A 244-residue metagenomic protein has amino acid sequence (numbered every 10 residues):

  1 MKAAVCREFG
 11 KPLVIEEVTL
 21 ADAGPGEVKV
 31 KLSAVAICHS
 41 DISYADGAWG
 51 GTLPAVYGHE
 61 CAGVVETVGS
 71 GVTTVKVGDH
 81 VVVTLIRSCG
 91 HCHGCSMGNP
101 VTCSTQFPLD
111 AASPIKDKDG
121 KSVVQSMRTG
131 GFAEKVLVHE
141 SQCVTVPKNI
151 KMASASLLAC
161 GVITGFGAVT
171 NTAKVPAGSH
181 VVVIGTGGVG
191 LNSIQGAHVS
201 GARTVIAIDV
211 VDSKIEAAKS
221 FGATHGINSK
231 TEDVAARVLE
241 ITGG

Functional and structural regions predicted by a protein language model:
M1, D79, G178-S179, R203: Nucleotide donor/acceptor-binding cores
A21, L85, T105-Q106, P147 (+3 more regions): Short beta->alpha connector loops at strand-helix junctions that form conserved, small/polar/Pro-enriched
A21-V35, D46-S96, V101, T145-N149: Glycine-rich beta-strand-centered segment in the early N-terminal region that forms part of a ligand/cofactor-binding
G71-T74, H180, R203-T204: Structural signature of beta-strand start/N-cap positions in the alpha/beta core of ABC transporter nucleotide-binding
H80, E134-K135, T204, H225: Well-ordered beta-strand positions
H91-I184: NAD(P)H dinucleotide-binding glycine-rich loop of Rossmann-like/cofactor-binding domains, especially the beta1-alpha1
V183-T186, G196-G244: Adenosine-nucleotide cofactor-binding segment
G190-L191: N-terminal Rossmann-fold NAD(P) dinucleotide-binding loop
